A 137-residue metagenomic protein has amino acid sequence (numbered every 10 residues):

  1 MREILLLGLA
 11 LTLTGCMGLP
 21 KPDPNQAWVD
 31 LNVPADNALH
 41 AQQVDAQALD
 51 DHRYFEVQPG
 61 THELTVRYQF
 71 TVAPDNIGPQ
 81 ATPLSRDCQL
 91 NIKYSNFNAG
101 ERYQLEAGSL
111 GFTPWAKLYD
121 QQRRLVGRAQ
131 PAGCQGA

Functional and structural regions predicted by a protein language model:
M1-G18: Sec-dependent bacterial lipoprotein signal peptides
C16-A137: Short loop/turn and low-complexity linker motifs enriched in small/turn-promoting residues
